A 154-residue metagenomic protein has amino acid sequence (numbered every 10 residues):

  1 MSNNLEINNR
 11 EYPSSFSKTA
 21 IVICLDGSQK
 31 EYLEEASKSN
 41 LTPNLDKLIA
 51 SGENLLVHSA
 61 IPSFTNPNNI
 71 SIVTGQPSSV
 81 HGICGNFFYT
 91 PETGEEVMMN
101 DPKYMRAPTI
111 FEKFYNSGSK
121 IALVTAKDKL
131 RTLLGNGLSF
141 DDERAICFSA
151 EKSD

Functional and structural regions predicted by a protein language model:
S2-E53: Active-site-proximal N-terminal segment of extracellular/periplasmic enzymes that hydrolyze or transfer
P13-F16, T65, Y115-N116: Extracellular/periplasmic catalytic domains that process cell-envelope and extracellular macromolecules
K18-T19, S39-P43, P67, M105-E112: A structural signal for well-ordered alpha-helical segments within the folded catalytic domains of diverse enzymes
D26, I72, F114: A residue-level signal for conserved active-site and pocket-lining positions in enzyme catalytic cores
G27-K30, A50-L56, T65-N68, F87-M99: Glycine-/proline-rich flexible loop or hinge segments
G27-K30, P62-F64, I121, D128-R131: Solvent-exposed loop/turn segments at secondary-structure junctions within structured extracellular/periplasmic domains
E34-S78, A122: Short, structured active-site-proximal loop/turn typified by the sulfatase FGly-forming signature C/S-X-P-X-R
P77-D154: His/Asp/Glu-rich, glycine-adjacent segments that coordinate divalent cations and/or stabilize oxyanion chemistry on
